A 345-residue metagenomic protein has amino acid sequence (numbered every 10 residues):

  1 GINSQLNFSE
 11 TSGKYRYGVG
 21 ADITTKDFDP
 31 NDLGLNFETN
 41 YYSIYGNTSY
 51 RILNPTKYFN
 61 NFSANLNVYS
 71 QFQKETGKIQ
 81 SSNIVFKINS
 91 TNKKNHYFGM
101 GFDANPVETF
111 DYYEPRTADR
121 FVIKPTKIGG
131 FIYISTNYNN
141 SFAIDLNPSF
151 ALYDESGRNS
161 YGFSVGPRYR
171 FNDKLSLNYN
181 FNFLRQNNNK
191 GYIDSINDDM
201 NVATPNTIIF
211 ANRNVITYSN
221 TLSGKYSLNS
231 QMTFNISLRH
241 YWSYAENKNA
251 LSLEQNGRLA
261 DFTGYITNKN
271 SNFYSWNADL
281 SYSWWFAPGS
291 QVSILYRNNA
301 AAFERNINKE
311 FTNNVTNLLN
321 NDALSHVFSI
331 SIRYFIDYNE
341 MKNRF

Functional and structural regions predicted by a protein language model:
G1-F345: Exposed, low-structure sequence patches enriched in small/polar residues
